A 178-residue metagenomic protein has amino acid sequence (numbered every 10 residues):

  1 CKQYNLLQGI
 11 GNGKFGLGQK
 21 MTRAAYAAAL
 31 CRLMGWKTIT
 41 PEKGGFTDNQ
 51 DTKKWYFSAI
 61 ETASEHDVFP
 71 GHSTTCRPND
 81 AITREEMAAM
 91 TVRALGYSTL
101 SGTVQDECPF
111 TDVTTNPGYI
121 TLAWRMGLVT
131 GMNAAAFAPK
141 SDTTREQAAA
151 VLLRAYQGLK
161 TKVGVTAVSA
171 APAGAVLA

Functional and structural regions predicted by a protein language model:
Q3, Q8-F57, E65-E85, R93-G118 (+2 more regions): Feature responds to low-complexity, polar/acidic, surface-exposed segments characteristic of secreted/exported proteins
I60: Flexible loop/hinge segments that line or gate small-molecule binding clefts
G118-W124: C-terminal, surface-exposed recognition/capping segments
T143-Q147: Acidic helix/loop microenvironments that form the catalytic cleft of cell-wall polysaccharide enzymes
